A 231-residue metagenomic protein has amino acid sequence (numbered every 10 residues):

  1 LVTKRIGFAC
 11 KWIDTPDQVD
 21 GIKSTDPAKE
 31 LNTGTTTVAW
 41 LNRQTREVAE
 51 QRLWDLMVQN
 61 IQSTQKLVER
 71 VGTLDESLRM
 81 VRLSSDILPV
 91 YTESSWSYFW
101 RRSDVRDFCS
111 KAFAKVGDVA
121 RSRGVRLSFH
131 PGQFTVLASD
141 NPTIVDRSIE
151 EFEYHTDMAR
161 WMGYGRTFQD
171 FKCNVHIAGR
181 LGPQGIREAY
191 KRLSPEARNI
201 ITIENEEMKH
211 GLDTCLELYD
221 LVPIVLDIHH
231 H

Functional and structural regions predicted by a protein language model:
L1-R126, T135-A138, T143-D146, D157 (+5 more regions): Alpha/beta catalytic barrel-like cores
C10, L83-S85, F129-Q133, V175-G179 (+2 more regions): A cross-domain feature marking catalytic cores of carbohydrate-active enzymes and several ubiquitous metabolic/repair
G132-Q133, L137, G163-R180: Active-site groove signature of glycoside hydrolases
I149: Carbohydrate-active enzymes and regulators
G179-H231: Acidic/histidine-rich catalytic cores of soluble enzymes
